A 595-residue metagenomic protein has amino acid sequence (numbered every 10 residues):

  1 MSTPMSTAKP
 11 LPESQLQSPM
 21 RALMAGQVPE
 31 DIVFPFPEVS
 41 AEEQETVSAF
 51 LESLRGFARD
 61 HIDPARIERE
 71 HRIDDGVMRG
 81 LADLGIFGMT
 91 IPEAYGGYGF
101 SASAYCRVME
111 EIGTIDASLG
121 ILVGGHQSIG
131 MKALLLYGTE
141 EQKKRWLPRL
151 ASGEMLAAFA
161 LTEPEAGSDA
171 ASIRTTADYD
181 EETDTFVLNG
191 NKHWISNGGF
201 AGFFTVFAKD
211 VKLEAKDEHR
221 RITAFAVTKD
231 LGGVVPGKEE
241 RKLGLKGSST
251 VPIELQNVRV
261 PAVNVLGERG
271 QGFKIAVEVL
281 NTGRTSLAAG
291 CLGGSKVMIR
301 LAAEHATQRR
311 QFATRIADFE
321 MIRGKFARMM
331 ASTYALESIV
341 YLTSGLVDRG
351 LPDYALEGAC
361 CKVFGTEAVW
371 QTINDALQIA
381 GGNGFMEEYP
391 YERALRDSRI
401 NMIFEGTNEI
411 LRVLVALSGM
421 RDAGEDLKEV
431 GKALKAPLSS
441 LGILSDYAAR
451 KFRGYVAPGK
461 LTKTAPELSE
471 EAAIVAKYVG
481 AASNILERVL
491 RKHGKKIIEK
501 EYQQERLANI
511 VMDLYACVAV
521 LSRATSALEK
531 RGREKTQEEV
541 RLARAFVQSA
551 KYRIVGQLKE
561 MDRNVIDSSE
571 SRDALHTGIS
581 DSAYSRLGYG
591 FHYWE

Functional and structural regions predicted by a protein language model:
M1-G124, K132, Y137-L156, S168 (+5 more regions): Amphipathic, small/basic residue-rich leader segments at the start of a protein or domain
T3-E30, N383-L468, D562-E595: Glycine-rich phosphate/cofactor-binding loops in nucleotide/flavin-utilizing enzymes
I67, A160-T162, R323, A327-I373: Gly/Pro-rich turn-and-neighbor structural signature
A117, H193-G199, I400-E405: Glycine-rich phosphate/pyrophosphate-binding beta-alpha loops
T185, N189-P236: A short core secondary-structure module
V235-T333, I400-N401, N408, L417-G424 (+1 more regions): Glycine-rich beta->alpha junctions and the first turn(s) of the following alpha-helix
L351-N383, V540-L558: Charged, glycine-rich active-site and insertion segments that engage polyanionic ligands
L441-E595: C-terminal amphipathic alpha-helical interaction region
